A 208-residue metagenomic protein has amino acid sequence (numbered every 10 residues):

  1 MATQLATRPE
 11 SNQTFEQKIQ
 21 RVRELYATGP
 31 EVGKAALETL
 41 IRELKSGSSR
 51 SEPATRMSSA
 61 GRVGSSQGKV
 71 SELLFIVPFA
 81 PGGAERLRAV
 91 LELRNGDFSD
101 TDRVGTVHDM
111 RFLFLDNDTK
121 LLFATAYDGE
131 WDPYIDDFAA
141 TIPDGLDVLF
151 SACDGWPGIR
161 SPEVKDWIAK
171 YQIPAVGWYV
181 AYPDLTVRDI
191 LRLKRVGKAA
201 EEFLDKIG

Functional and structural regions predicted by a protein language model:
A2-H108, F114-K120, G129, P133 (+1 more regions): Short S/T/G/P-rich N-terminal loop/turn motif that feeds into the first structured element of a domain
R111-D154: Active-site/pore-lining binding-face segments in mid-to-C-terminal subdomains
G145, W156-R160, T186, I190: Charge-rich, low-complexity amphipathic helices in intrinsically disordered tails/linkers adjacent to domains
A152-D166: Short proline/glycine- and acidic-rich turn/helix-capping motifs at secondary-structure junctions
